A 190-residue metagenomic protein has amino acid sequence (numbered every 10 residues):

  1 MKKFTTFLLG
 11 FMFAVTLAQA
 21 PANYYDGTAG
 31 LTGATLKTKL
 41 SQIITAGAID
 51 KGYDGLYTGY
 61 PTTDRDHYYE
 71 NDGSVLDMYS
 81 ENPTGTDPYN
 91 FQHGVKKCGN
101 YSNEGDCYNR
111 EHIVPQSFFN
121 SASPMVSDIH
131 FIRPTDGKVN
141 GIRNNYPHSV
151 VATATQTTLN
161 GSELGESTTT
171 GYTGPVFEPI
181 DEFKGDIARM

Functional and structural regions predicted by a protein language model:
M1-P21: Bacterial Sec-dependent N-terminal signal peptides
F4, T16, L76, Y108 (+1 more regions): A broad, low-specificity signal marking well-ordered, structured residues that form hydrophobic/aromatic
A18-P88: N-terminal module-boundary/linker segments of secreted carbohydrate-active enzymes
L56-D64, Q92-G94, S117-S121, P175-E178: Short alpha-helical segments and helix-capping/turn motifs at coil-helix boundaries
P83-C107: Short, His- and charge-rich active-site/binding loops that engage polyanionic ligands
C98-M190: Domain-level detector of nuclease and nuclease-like folds in predominantly extracellular/periplasmic contexts
